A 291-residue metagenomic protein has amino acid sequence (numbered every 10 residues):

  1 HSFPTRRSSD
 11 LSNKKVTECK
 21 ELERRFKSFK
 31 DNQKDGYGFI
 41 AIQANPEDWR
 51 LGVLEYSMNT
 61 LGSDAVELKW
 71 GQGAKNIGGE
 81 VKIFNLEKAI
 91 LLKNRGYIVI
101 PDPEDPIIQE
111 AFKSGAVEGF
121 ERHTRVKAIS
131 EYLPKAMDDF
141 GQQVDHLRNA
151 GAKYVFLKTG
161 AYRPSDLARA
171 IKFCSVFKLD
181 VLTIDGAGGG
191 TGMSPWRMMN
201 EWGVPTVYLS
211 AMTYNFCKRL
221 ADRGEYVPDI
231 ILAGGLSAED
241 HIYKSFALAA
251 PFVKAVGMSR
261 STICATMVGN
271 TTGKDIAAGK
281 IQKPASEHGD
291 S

Functional and structural regions predicted by a protein language model:
H1-S8: Short, small-residue-biased leader/transition segments that mark boundaries at the very start of proteins
D10-Q43: A gly/proline- and charged-residue-enriched helix-loop-helix capping module
E23-D35, E55-S63, D145-N149, C174-V176: Acidic (Asp/Glu)-rich catalytic clusters
A41-N45, E67-G71, K158, T183-D185 (+1 more regions): Short beta-strand segments
P46-R50, N76: Eukaryotic N-terminal intrinsically disordered, low-complexity regulatory regions
D64-I98: Mobile "lid/hinge" segments at catalytic clefts and subdomain interfaces of large enzymes
L86-K127, Y132-D138: N-terminal leader/propeptide and maturation segments of large enzyme subunits in energy/redox metabolism and hydrolases
E118-D290: Glycine-rich phosphate/ribose-binding loops and adjacent secondary-structure elements that form binding surfaces
